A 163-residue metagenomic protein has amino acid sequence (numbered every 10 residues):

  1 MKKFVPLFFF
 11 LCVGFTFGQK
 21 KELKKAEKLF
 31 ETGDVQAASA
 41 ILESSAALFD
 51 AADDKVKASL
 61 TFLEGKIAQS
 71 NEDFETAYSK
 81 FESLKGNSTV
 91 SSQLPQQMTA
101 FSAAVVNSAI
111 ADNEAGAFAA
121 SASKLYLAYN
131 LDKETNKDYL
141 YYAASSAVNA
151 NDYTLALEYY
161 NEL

Functional and structural regions predicted by a protein language model:
K2, P6, T16-A103, N107 (+1 more regions): N-terminal leader/linker segments that initiate helical-solenoid repeat arrays
L11-C12: Repetitive helical segments and hydrophobic/amphipathic motifs
A37, T76, A120-S121, L155: Alpha-helical positions within canonical tetratricopeptide repeat
A47, G86, Y129-N130, E162: Conserved structural position within tetratricopeptide repeats
E82, I110, S123-Y126, N161: A broadly conserved amphipathic alpha-helix scaffold signal in soluble, globular proteins
I110-G116, A120-S123, N130: Intrinsically disordered, low-complexity, charge-biased linker/tail regions
D132-K133, D138-L163: Solenoidal tandem-repeat scaffolds enriched in leucines and small polar residues
